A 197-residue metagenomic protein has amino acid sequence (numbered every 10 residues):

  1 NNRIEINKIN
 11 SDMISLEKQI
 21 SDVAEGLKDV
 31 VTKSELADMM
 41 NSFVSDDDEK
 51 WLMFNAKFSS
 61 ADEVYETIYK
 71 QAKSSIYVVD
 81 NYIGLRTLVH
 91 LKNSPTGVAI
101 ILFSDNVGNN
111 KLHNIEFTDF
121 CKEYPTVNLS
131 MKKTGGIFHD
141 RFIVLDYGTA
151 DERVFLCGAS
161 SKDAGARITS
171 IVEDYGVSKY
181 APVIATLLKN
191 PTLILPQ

Functional and structural regions predicted by a protein language model:
N1-D62, I83-Q197: PLD/PLD-like phosphodiesterase catalytic module centered on the HKD motif
I68-K73: Secondary-structure "cap/kink" motif recognition
I76: Catalytic histidine site
